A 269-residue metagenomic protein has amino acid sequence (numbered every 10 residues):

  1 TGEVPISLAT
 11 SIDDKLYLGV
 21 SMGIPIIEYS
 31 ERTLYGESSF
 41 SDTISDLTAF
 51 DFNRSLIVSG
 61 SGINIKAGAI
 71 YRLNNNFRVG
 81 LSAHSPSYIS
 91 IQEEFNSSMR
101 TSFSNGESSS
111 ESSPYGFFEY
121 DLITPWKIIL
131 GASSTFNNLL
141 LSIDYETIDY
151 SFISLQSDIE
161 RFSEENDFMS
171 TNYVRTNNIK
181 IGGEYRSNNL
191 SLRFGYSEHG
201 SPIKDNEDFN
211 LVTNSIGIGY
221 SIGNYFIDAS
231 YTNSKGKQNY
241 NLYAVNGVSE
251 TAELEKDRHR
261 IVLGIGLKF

Functional and structural regions predicted by a protein language model:
T1-F269: Outer-membrane beta-barrel porins/channels
